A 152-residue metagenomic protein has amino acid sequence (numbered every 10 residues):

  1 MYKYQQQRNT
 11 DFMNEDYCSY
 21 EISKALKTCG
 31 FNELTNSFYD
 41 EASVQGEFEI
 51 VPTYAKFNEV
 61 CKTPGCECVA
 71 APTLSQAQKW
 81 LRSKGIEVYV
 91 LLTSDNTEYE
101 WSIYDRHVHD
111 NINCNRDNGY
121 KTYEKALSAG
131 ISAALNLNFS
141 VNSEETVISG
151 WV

Functional and structural regions predicted by a protein language model:
Y2-E47: Extreme N-terminal leader/activation tails
K27-G30, G85, L135: Generic secondary-structure transition motif, activating predominantly at the C-termini of alpha-helices
N32-S37, Q45-K121, N142-V152: N-terminal segment of the canonical double-stranded RNA-binding domain
T122-A134: A short, charged, amphipathic alpha-helix used as a generic interaction element across diverse proteins
S132-E144: Short arginine-rich
